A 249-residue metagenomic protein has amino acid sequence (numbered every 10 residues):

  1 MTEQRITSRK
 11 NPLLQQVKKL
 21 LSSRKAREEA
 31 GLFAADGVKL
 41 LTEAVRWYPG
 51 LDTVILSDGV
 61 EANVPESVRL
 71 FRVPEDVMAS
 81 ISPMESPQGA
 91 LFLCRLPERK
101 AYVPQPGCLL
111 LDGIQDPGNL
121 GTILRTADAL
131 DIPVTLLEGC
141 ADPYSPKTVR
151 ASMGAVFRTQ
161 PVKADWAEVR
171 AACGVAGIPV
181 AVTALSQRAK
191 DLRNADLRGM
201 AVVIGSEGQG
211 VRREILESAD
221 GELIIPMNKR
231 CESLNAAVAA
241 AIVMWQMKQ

Functional and structural regions predicted by a protein language model:
M1-D58, C140-A141: Boundary-proximal intrinsically disordered activation/regulatory segments immediately upstream of a helical core
Q4-S8, F71-P74, T159-E168: Short acidic-hydrophobic, aromatic-tinged amphipathic segments that line or gate anion-handling sites
R46, P97-Q187: RNA substrate-binding interface of SAM-dependent RNA methyltransferases
P65-D76, P106, A189, R198-A201 (+1 more regions): Active-site regions of enzymes building and remodeling cell-envelope glycoconjugates
V68-R95: Glycine/small-residue-rich loop that forms an oxyanion/phosphate-binding "nest" at active or ligand-binding sites
V73-P74, D112, L137-G139, Q160 (+1 more regions): Short beta->alpha connector loops at strand-helix junctions that form conserved, small/polar/Pro-enriched
F92, D128-L130, C140-P143, K147-V156 (+2 more regions): Structured adenosyl-cofactor binding patch, chiefly the S-adenosyl-L-methionine
A181-C231: Active-site/ligand-binding-proximal alpha/beta "capping" segment
